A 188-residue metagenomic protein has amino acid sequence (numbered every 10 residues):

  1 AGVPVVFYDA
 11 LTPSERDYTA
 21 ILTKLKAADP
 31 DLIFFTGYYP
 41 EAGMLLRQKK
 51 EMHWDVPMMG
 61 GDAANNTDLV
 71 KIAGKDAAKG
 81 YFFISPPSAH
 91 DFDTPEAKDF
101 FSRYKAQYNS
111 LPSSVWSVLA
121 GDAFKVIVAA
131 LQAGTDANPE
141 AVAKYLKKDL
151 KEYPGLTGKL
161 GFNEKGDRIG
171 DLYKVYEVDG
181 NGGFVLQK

Functional and structural regions predicted by a protein language model:
A1-K188: Extracytosolic ligand-binding ectodomains
